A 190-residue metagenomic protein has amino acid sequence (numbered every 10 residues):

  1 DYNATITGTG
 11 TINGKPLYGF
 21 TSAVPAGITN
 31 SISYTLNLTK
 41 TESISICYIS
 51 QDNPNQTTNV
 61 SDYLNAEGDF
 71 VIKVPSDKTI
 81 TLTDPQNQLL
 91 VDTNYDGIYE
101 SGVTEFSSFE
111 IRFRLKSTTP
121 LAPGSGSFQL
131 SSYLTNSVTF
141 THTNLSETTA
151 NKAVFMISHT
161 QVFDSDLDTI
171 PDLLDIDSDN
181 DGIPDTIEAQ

Functional and structural regions predicted by a protein language model:
D1, H159-Q190: Extracellular calcium-associated, cysteine-rich motifs in secreted modular proteins
D1-L38, T58-S107, L167-T169, N180-G182: Acidic, glycine-anchored loop motifs typical of Ca2+
N37-K40, S45: Short, charged, intrinsically disordered terminal tails
T41, Y133-S137: Extracellular Ig-like/FN3 beta-sandwich strand-entry sites
C47-P54: Solvent-exposed strand-to-loop "edge" motifs in beta-rich extracellular domains
S107-Y133: Beta-sandwich interaction modules
L115, F140-T149: Short beta-strand-plus-loop segments that form exposed binding edges in beta-rich domains
T148-I157: Edge beta-strands of jelly-roll/beta-sandwich modules across compartments, strongly enriched in secreted/luminal
